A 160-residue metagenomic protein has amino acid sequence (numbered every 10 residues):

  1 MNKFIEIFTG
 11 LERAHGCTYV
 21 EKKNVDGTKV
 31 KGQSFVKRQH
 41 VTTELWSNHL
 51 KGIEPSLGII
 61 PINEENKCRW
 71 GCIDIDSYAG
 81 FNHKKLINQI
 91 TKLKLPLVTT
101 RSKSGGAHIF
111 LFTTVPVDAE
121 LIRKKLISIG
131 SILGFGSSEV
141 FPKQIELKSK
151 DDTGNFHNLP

Functional and structural regions predicted by a protein language model:
M1-W70, A79-N88, P142, N155-F156: DNA replication initiation on ssDNA origins
A14, A107-T113: Broad hydrophobic/π-residue packing in well-ordered secondary structure
N24, S102, D151: Acidic surface patches and DE-rich sequence motifs
E54-I87, K92, T113-P160: DNA replication initiation modules
P96: Residue-level detector of anion-binding/catalytic polar loops
T99-H108: Short, conserved phosphate-binding/catalytic loop or strand-edge motifs used in phosphoryl-/nucleotidyl-transfer
